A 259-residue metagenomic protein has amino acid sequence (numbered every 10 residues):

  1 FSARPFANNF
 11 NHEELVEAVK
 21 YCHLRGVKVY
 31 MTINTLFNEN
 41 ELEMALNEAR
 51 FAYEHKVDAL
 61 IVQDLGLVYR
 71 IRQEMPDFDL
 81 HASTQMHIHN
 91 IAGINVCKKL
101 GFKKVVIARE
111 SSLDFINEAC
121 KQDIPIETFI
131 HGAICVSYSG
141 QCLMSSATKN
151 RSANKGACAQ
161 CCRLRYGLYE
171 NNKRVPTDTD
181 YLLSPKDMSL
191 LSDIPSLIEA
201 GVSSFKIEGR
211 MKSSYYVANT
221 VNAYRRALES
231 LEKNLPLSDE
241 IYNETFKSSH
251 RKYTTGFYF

Functional and structural regions predicted by a protein language model:
F1-P5, E14-T35, E39-Y53, V62 (+3 more regions): Surface-exposed amphipathic alpha-helical tracts and adjacent flexible/coil segments at the periphery of soluble enzymes
G66-L67: Alpha-helix capping/helix-boundary segments
H87: Beta/alpha (TIM)-barrel catalytic core signal, keyed to glycine-rich beta->alpha loops juxtaposed to Asp/Glu that bind
I91-A92: Conserved nucleotide-cofactor-binding alpha/beta core module
